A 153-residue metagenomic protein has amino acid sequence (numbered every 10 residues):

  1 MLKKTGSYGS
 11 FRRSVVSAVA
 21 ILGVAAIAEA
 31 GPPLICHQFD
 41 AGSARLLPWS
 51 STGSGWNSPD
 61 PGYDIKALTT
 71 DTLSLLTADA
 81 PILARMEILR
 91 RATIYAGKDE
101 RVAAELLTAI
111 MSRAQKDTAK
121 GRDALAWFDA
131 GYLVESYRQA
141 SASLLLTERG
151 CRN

Functional and structural regions predicted by a protein language model:
L2-V16: Bacterial N-terminal signal peptides that target proteins for export
S14-A25: Bacterial N-terminal signal peptides
A26-A30: Sec/Tat signal peptide C-region and signal peptidase I cleavage site
P32-S51: Short N-terminal segments immediately surrounding and downstream of signal-peptide cleavage
R45-T52, A67-T70, S74-Y95, K120-L145: Amphipathic alpha-helical repeat scaffolds of TPR domains
W56-T70, Y95-M111, G150-N153: Helix-turn-helix repeat elements of alpha-solenoid scaffolds
K116-T118: Helix-loop junctions that connect tandem helical modules in alpha-solenoid scaffolds
